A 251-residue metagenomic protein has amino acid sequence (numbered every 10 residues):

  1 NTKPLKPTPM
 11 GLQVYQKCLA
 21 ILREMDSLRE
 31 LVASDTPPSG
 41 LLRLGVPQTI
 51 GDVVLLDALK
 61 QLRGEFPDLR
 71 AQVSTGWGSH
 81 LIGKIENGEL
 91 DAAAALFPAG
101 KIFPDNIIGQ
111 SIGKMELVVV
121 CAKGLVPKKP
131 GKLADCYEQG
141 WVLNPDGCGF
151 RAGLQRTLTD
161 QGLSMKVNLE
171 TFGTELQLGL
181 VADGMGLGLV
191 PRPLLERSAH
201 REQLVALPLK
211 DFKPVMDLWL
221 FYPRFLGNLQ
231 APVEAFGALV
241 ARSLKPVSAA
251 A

Functional and structural regions predicted by a protein language model:
K6-S34: Alpha-helical "hinge/linker" immediately C-terminal to small N-terminal DNA-binding modules
T8-G11, I85-E86, C136, G179-M185 (+1 more regions): Hydrophobic residues within well-ordered alpha-helices
S39-K101: Central regulatory/effector-binding core of bacterial HTH transcription factors
V54, P127-K128, V205-A250: A late-sequence structural motif
W77-L81, E86-L90, L96, G149-F150 (+1 more regions): Hydrophobic hinge/microswitch elements
I102-Q110, M115, E175-F225: Beta-alpha-beta core module
N106-W141: Flexible hinge/capping segments at coil-to-helix
P127-G131, Q139-Q161, L229-Q230, G237-A238 (+1 more regions): Secondary-structure junction motif
